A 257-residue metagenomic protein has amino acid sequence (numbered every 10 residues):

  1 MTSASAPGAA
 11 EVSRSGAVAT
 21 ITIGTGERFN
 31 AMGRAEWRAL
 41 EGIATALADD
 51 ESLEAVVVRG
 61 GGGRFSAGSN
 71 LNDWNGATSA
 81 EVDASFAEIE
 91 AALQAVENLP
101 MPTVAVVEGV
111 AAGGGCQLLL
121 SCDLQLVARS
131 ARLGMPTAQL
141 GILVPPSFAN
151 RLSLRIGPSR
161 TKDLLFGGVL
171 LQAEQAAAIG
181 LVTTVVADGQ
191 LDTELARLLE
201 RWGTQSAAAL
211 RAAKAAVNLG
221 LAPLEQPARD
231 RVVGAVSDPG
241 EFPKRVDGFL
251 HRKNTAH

Functional and structural regions predicted by a protein language model:
M1-A19, G168, Q172-E174, G189 (+2 more regions): C-terminal alpha-helix plus adjacent terminal tail
M1-G61, Q94: Conserved CoA-thioester-binding segment of acyl-CoA-metabolizing enzymes
I21, T25, L40, V58 (+5 more regions): Terminal peptide-recognition signature
A35-A39, E88, A95, E194 (+2 more regions): Charged catalytic carboxylate motif
L47-D50, V96, W202, A235: Hydrophobic helix-cap positions at the C-terminus of alpha-helices in RecA-like/P-loop ATPase nucleotide-binding cores
S52, G60-A95, A111, L224 (+1 more regions): Glycine- (often His-adjacent) and acidic-residue-rich active-site loop that binds/positions the CoA thioester
Q94-A207: Crotonase-fold acyl-CoA enzyme core
